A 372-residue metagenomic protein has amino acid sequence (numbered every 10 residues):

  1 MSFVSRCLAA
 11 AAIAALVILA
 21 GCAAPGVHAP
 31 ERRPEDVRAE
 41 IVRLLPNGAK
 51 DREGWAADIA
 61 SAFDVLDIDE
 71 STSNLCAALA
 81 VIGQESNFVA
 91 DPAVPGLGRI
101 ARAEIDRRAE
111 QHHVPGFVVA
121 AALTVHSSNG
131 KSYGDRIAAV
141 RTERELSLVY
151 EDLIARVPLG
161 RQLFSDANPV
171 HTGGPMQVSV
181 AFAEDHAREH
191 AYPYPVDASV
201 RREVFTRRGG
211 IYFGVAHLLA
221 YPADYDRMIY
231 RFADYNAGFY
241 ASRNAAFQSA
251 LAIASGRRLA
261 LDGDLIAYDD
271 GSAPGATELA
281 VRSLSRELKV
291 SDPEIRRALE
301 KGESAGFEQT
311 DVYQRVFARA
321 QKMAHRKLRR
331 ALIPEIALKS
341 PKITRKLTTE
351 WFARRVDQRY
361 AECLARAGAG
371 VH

Functional and structural regions predicted by a protein language model:
M1-R6, V17-H372: Cell-wall glycan-active module
L8-A12: Sec-dependent signal peptide hydrophobic core
